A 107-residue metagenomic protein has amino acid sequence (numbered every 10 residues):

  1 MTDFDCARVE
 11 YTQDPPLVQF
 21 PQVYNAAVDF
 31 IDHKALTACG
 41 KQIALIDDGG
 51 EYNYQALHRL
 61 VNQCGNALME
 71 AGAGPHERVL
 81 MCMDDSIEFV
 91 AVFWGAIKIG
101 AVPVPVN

Functional and structural regions predicted by a protein language model:
M1-P16: Non-catalytic accessory segments flanking enzyme active sites
T2-F4, P21-A44, R59, Q63: A short N-terminal helical cap/helix-turn-helix that marks the beginning of AMP-binding/adenylate-forming
D14-V23, D85: Active-site diphosphate/adenylate-binding microenvironment
K41-W94: Conserved AMP-binding/adenylate-forming core of the ANL superfamily
I97: Anion (oxyanion) recognition and catalysis
G100: Structured binding elements
V106-N107: Short beta->alpha connector loops at strand-helix junctions that form conserved, small/polar/Pro-enriched
